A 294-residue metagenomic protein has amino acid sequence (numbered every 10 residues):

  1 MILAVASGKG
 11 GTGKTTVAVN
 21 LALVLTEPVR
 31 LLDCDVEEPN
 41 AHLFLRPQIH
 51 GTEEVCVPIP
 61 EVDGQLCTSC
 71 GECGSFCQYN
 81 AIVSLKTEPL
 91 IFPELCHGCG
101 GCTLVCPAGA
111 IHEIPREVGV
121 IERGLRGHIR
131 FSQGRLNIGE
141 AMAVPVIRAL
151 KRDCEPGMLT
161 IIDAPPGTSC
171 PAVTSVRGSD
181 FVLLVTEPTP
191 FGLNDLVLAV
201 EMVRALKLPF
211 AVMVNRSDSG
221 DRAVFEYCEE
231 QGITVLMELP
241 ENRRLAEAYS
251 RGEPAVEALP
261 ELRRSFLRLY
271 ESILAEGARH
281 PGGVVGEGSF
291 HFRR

Functional and structural regions predicted by a protein language model:
M1-T26: Walker A (P-loop) phosphate-binding motif
P28-H42, P115-G119: Short beta-strand-centered segment that lines the nucleotide-binding/catalytic pocket of NTP-utilizing
P39-P58, R123-L125: P-loop NTPase switch/communication element
E61-N80, L90-A110: Cysteine-centered iron-sulfur cluster-binding motifs in ferredoxin-type domains/subunits of redox enzymes
A81-E88, F92-C99, T103, R135-P171: Phosphate-binding/switch loop-helix module in NTP-utilizing enzymes
L95-I129, Q133: Hydrophobic alpha-helical segments and helix pairs
P115-R123, V144-T160, A164-E238, E247: Conserved catalytic-core segment of NTP-binding enzymes
M202-R294: C-terminal lobe/tail of nucleotide-utilizing enzymes
